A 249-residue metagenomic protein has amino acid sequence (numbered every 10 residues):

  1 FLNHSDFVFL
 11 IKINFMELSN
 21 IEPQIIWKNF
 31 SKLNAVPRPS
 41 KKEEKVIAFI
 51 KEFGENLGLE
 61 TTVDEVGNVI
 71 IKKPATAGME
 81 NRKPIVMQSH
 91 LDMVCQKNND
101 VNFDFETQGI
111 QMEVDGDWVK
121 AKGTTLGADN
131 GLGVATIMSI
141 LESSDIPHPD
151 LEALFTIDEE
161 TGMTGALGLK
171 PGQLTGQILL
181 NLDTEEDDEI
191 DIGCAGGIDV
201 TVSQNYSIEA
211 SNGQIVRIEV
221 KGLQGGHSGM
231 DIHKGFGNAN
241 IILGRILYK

Functional and structural regions predicted by a protein language model:
L2-L10, F15: Short hydrophobic targeting helices and cationic amphipathic motifs that mediate membrane/organellar targeting
E17-D117: Acidic/His- and Gly-rich active-site-bordering loop/insert found across diverse amide/peptide-bond hydrolases
L33-V36, L57, S143-P147, I246-K249: Change "in soluble alpha/beta enzymes" to "in soluble alpha/beta proteins
P37, G109-Q111, D115-K120, T124 (+2 more regions): Midchain, well-structured core segments that form catalytic/ion-binding scaffolds
I47, N130-V134, N240: Short alpha-helical patches at coil-to-helix transitions and adjacent helical residues in well-structured domains
I50, G54, V134-L141, L169 (+1 more regions): Buried hydrophobic packing segments
T62-D64, D150, K249: Flexible, glycine/charged-enriched surface loops at secondary-structure junctions
M79-F155, E159-T161, A166-G168, G176-Q177 (+1 more regions): Active-site metal-coordination/substrate-binding segment of hydrolases, especially metallo-dependent peptidases
